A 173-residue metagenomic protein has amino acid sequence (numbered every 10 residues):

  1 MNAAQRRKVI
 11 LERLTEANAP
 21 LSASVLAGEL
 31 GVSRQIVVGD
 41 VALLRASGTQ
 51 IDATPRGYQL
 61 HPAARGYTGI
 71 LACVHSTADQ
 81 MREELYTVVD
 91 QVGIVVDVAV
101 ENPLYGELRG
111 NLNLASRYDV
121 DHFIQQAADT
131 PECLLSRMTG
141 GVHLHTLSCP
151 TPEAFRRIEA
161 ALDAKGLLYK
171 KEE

Functional and structural regions predicted by a protein language model:
M1-G28: Extreme N-terminal segment that seeds HTH/winged-HTH DNA-binding domains in transcriptional regulators
Q5, L21, V32, A53 (+3 more regions): Conserved active-site and cofactor/substrate-binding residues in soluble primary-metabolism enzymes
K8, E12, G39-A42, Y86 (+2 more regions): Solvent-exposed alpha-helical segments within well-ordered globular domains of core cellular machineries
P20-A53: N-terminal helix-turn-helix
S24, T54-P55, V98, E172: Residue-level detector of family-conserved "landmark" positions at structurally sensitive sites
I51-P62: Minor-groove-contacting beta-hairpin "wing" of winged helix-turn-helix DNA-binding domains
Y67-G69, C73-E173: Mid-protein regulatory/catalytic core that forms ligand/cofactor-binding pockets and protein-protein interaction
